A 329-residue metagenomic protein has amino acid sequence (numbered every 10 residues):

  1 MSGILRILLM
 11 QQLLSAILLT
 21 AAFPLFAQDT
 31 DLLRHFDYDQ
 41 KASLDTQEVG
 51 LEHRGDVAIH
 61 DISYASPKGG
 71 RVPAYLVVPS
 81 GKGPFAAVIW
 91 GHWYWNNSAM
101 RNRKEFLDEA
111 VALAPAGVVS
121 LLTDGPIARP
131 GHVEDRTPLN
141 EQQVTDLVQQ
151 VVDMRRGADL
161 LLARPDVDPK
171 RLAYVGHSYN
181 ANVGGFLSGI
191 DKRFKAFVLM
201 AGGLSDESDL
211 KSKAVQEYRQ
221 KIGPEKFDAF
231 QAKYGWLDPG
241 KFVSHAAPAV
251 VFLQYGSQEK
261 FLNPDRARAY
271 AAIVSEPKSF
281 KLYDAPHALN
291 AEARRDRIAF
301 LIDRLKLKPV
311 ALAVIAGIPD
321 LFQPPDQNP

Functional and structural regions predicted by a protein language model:
Y38-K82: N-terminal cap/lid segment of alpha/beta-hydrolase-fold proteins
A74, P84-Y94: Short beta-strand element of the alpha/beta-hydrolase
G91-R155, D209-Q216: Cap/lid segment of the alpha/beta-hydrolase catalytic domain
R155-A214: Primarily recognizes the serine-hydrolase "nucleophile elbow" in alpha/beta-hydrolase and SGNH/GDSL folds
F227-F242: Active-site nucleophile elbow and catalytic-triad environment of alpha/beta-hydrolase enzymes
A246, F252-Y255: Short beta-strand/loop motif that positions the catalytic acidic residue of the alpha/beta-hydrolase fold
K260-R266: Conserved alpha/beta-hydrolase "acid-adjacent" motif
R268-P329: C-terminal catalytic histidine-bearing segment of alpha/beta-hydrolase fold enzymes
